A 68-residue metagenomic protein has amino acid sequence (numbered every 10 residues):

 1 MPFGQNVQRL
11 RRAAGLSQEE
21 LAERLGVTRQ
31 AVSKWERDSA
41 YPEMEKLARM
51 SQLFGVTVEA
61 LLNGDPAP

Functional and structural regions predicted by a protein language model:
M1-P2: A detector for short, charged/polar N-terminal pre-domain segments
Q5-R24: Short basic helix-loop element that most often maps to the first helix and adjoining turn of HTH DNA-binding modules
V7, L21-A22, V32-W35, L61: Conserved hydrophobic/aromatic packing and binding residues within compact polymer-binding modules
E19, Q30, A40, E59: Key DNA-contact positions within bacterial/archaeal DNA-binding proteins
E45-A60: DNA major-groove recognition helix of helix-turn-helix/homeodomain DNA-binding modules
G64-P68: Short, charged recognition helix plus adjacent turn of helix-turn-helix-like nucleic-acid-binding domains
